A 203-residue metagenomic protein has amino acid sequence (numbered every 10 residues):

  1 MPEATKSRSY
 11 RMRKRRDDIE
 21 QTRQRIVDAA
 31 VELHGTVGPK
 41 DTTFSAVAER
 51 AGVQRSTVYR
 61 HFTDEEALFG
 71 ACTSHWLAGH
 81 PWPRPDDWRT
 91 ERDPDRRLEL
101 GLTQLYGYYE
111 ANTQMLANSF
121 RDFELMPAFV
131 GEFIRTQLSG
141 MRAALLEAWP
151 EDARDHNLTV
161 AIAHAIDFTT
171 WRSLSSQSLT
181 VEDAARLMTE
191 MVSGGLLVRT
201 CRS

Functional and structural regions predicted by a protein language model:
M1-V53, E66-A67: Basic, helix-initiating cap at the start of DNA-binding domains
F44, T73-P81: Short, basic, alpha-helical segments at the C-terminal edge of helix-turn-helix-like DNA-binding modules
G52-F62: Short hydrophobic/aromatic patch on the recognition helix
H61-F62, A71, L187: Residues in the recognition helix of alpha-helical DNA-binding motifs
F62, R121-M126, A165-F168: Short helix-capping/turn signature of helix-turn-helix
A71, W82-Q114, R135: Hydrophobic alpha-helical connector segments
T73, R84-D86, Y106-F129, R172-S175: Amphipathic alpha-helical segments used for helix-helix packing
A148-G194, R199-S203: Hydrophobic/aromatic-rich alpha-helical bundle segments in the mid-to-C-terminal region
